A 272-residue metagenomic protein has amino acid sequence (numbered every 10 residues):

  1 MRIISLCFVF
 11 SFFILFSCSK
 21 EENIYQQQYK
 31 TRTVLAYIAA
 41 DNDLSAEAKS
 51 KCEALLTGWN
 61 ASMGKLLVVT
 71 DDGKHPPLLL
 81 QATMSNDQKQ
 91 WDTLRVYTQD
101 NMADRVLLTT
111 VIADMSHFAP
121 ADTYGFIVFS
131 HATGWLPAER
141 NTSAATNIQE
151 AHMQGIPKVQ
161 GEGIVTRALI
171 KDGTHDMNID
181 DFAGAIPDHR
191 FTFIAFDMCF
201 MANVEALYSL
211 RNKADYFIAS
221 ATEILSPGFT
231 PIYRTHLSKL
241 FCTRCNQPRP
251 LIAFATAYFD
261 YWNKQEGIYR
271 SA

Functional and structural regions predicted by a protein language model:
M1-S5, S19-K20: Positively charged n-region of N-terminal signal peptides that target proteins for export
R2-I3, L56, N60-M63, G73-P76 (+1 more regions): Generic structural signal for short, solvent-exposed loop/turn connectors between secondary structure elements
I14-S17: C-terminal motif of bacterial Sec signal peptides marking the signal peptidase cleavage site
S19-D122: N-terminal extension/subdomain marker
Q27, E150-A272: Terminal, contiguous helix-loop blocks that mediate binding/assembly
T33-I38, K65-T70, G125-V128, T192-F196 (+1 more regions): Structural recognition of the beta-strand scaffold that forms the well-ordered cores of secreted hydrolase catalytic
D71-K89, D100-D188, M198-C199, V204 (+1 more regions): Catalytic-core segments of thiol-dependent peptidases
